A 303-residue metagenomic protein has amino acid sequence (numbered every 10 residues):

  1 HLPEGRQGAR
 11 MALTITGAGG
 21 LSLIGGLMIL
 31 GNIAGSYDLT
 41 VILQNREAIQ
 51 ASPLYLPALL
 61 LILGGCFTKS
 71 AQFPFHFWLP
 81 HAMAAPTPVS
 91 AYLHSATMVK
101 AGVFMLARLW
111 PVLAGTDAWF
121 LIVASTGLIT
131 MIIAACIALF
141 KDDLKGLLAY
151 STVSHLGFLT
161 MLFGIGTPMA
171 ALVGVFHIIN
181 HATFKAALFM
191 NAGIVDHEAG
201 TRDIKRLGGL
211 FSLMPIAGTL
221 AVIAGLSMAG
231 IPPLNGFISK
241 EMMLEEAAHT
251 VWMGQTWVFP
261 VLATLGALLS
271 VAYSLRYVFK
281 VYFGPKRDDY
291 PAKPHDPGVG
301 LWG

Functional and structural regions predicted by a protein language model:
H1-G303: Hydrophobic transmembrane alpha-helices and their helix-loop junctions in integral membrane proteins
